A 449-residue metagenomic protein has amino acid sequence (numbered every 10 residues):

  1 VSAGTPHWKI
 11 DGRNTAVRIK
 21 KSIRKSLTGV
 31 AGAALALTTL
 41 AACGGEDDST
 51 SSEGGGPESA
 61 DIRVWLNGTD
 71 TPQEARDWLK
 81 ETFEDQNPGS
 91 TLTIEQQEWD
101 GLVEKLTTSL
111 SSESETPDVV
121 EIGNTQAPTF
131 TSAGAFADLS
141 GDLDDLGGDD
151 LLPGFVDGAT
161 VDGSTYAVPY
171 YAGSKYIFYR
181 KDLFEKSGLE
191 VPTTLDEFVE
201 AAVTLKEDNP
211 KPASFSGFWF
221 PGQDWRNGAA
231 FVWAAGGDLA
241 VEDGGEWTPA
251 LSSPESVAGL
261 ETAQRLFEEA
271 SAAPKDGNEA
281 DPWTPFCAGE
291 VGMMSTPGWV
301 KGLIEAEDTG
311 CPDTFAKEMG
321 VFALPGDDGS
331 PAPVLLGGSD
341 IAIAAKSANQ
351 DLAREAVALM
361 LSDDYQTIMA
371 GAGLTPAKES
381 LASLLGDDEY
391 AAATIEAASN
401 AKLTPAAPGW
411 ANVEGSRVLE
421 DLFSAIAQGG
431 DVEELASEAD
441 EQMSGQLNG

Functional and structural regions predicted by a protein language model:
S2-G32, L37, A41-T129, D308-T309 (+4 more regions): Conserved N-terminal structural module of periplasmic/extracytoplasmic solute-binding proteins
I19, E185-K186, S399-G449: Conserved C-terminal helix/tail region of periplasmic/extracytoplasmic solute-binding proteins
S109, P117-D118, G147-L183, S216 (+3 more regions): A structural signal for short loop-to-beta-strand junctions that line the ligand-binding cleft of periplasmic/secreted
G123-K175, F231, A316-F322, E389: Hinge/lid segment of periplasmic solute-binding proteins
Y166-Y170, K175, V199-T248, V291: Extracytoplasmic/periplasmic solute-binding protein
A202, G245-K275: Glycine-centered hinge/linker elements that transmit conformational signals in sensory and ligand-binding systems
W283, W299-G302, A306-D308, S339-V413: Mature extracytoplasmic/periplasmic domains
A316-A342, S399-K402: Periplasmic-binding protein-like
